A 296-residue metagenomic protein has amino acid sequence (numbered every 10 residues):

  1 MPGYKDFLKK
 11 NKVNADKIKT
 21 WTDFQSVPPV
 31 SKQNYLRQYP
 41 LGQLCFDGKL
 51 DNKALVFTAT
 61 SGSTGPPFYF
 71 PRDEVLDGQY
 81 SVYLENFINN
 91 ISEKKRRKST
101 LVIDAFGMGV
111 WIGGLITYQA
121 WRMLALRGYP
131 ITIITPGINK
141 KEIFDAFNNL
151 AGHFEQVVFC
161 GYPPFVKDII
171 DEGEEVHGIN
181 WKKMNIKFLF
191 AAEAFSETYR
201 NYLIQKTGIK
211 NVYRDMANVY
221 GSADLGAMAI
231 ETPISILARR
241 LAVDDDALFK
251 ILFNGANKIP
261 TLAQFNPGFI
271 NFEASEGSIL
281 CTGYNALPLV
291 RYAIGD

Functional and structural regions predicted by a protein language model:
M1-T100, D104, N149, H153-F154 (+1 more regions): Nucleotide 5′-phosphate-binding alpha/beta core
L8, W121, G173-E174: Hydrophobic alpha-helix position signal
V75-L84, W111-G114, P136-N139, G161-F165: Phosphate/oxyanion-binding active-site loops and adjacent basic polyanion-contact surfaces
F106-V110: Conserved AMP-binding
G113-T117, Y199-Y202: Residues at alpha-helix caps and immediate loop-helix transition turns in enzyme cores, especially N- and C-cap
G114-G128: Conserved short alpha-helical elements in the N-terminal third of ANL/AMP-binding
L126-G295: Active-site glycine/GP-rich loop and adjacent strand/helix microenvironment that borders small-molecule binding pockets
